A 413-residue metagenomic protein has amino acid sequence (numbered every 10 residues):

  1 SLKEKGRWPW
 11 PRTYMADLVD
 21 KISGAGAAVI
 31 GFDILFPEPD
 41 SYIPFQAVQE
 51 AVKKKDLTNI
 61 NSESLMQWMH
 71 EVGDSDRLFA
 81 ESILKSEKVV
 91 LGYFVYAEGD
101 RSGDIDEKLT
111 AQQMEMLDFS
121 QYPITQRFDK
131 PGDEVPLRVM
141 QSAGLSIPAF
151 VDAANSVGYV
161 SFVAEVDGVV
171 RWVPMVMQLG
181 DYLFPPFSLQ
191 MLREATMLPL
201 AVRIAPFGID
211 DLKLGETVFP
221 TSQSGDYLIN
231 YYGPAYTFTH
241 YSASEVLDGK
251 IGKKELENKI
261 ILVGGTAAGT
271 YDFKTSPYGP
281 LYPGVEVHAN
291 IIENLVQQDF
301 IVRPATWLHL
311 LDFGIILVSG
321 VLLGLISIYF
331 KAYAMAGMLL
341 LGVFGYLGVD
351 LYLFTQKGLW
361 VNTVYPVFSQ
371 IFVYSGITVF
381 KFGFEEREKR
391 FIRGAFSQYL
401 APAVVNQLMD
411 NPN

Functional and structural regions predicted by a protein language model:
S1-V218, S222, L256-A334: Non-transmembrane functional regions of envelope-associated proteins
F36, Y227, Y231, Y241 (+4 more regions): Aromatic side chains
R127-P131, I147, L214-Y227, T355-N362 (+2 more regions): Short low-complexity stretches enriched in small and charged residues
S188, Y241-S244, V361-N362: Helix N-cap / beta->alpha transition motif
R203-I251: Substrate-access "cap/lid" subdomains that shape and gate the entrance to catalytic or ligand-binding pockets
N294-A403: Transmembrane alpha-helices and their extracellular/periplasmic helix-loop junctions in integral membrane proteins
Q407-D410: P-loop NTPase nucleotide-binding/switch module
N413: Catalytic NTP-binding/metal-coordinating core of nucleotidyl cyclase/transferase enzymes
